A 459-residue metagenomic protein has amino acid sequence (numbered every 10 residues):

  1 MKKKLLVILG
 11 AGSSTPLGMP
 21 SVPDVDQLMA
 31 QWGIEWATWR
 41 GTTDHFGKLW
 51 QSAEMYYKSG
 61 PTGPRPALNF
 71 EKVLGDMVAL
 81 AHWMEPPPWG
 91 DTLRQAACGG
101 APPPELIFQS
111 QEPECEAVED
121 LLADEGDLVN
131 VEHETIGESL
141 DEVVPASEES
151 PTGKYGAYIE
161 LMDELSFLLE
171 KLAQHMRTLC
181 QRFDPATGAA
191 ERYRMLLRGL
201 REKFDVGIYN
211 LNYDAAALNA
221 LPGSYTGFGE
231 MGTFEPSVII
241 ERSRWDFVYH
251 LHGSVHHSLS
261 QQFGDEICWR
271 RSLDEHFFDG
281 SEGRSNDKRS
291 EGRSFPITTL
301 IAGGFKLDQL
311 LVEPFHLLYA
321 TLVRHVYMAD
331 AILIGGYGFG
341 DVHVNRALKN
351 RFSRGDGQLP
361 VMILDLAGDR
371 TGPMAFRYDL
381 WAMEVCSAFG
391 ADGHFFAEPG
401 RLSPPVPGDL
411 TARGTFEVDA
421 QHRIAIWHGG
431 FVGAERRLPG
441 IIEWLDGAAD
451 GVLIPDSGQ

Functional and structural regions predicted by a protein language model:
M1, R192-K203, L318-Y327: A short acidic-Thr-Gly-centered motif at the start of a beta-strand
M1-L17, V22-E54, E241-R244, E313 (+1 more regions): SIR2/sirtuin-family catalytic core signature
H45, N69, I107, H276-F277 (+4 more regions): Intrinsic disorder/low-structure terminal segments
F46-Q174, Q181-A189, Y193-T298: Extended, H/D-rich, highly charged conserved domains that either
P185, V206-Y209, L311, L333 (+1 more regions): Generic alpha-helical structural element
T187-Y193, G232-F234, L307-T321: A Trp-anchored, charged/polar loop motif used as the substrate-binding/catalytic surface of acyl/ester-handling
T298-G304: Gly-rich Lys/Arg/Thr-decorated short loops/hinges at beta-loop-alpha junctions or inter-strand turns that position
G304-D308, A329-A331: Glycine- and acidic
